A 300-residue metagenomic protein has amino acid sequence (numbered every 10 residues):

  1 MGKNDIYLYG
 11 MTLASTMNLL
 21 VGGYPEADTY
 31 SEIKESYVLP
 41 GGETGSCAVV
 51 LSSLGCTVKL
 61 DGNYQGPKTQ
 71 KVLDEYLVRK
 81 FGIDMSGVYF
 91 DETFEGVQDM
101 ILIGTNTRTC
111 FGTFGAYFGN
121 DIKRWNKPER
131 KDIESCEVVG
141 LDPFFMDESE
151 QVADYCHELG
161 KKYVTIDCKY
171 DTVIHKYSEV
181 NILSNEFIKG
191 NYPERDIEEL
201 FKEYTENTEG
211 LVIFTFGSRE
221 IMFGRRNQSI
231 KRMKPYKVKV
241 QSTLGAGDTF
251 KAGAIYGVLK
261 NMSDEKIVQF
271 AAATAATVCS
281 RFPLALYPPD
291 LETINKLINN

Functional and structural regions predicted by a protein language model:
M1-D61, K71: Glycine-rich phosphate/adenosyl-contacting loop at the front of the ribokinase-like
G2, I197-N300: Conserved phosphate-binding/catalytic region of the ribokinase-like
D5-Y7, E137-V138, V180, L211: Structural motif
I6, T57-V58, M85, Y163 (+1 more regions): Hydrophobic anchor at the start of a short beta-strand that flanks the dinucleotide cofactor-binding loop
A27-K34, S53-E137, N295-N300: Conserved N-terminal subdomain of the carbohydrate kinase-like
S52, H157, L259: Gly/Ala-rich phosphate-binding loop of Rossmann-like dinucleotide-binding domains, activating on the conserved
G66-P67, P143-D147, D167-D171: Short beta->alpha connector loops
A153-R232: Conserved phosphate/ATP/ADP-binding segment of small-molecule kinases
